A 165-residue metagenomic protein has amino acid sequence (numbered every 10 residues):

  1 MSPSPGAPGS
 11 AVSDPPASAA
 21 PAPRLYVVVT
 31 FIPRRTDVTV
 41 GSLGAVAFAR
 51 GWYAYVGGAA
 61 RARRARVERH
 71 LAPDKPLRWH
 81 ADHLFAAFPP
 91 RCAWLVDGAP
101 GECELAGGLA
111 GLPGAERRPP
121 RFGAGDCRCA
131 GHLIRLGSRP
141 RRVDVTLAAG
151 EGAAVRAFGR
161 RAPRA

Functional and structural regions predicted by a protein language model:
M1-K75, P89-P100, S138-A165: GIY-YIG nuclease catalytic motif and its immediate N-terminal context
L77-A81: Short, glycine/polar-rich helix-capping loops at beta-to-alpha or helix-loop-helix junctions that flank or form
H83-C129: Mid-chain, well-packed structural core segment of small domains
R121-D144: Long, Lys/Arg- and hydrophobic-enriched amphipathic alpha-helices
